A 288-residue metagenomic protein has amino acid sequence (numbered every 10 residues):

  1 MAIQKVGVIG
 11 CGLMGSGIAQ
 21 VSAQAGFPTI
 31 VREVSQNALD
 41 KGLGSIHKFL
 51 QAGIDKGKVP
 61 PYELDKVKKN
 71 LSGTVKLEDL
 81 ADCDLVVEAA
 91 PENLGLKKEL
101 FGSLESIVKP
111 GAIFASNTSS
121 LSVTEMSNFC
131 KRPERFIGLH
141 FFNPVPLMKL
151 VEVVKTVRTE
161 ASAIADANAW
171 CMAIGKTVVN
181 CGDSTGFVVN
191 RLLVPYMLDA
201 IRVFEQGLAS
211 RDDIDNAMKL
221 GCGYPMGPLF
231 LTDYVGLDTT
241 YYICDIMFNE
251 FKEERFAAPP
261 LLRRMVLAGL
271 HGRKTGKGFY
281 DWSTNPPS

Functional and structural regions predicted by a protein language model:
M1-A52: NAD(P)+-binding Rossmann beta1-loop-alpha1 motif at the extreme N-terminus of oxidoreductases
A25-F27, A161-S162, M172-D183, I201 (+2 more regions): NAD(P)-dependent Rossmann-like dehydrogenase/reductase catalytic/cofactor-binding core
V31-L64, V153-I164, V178, T185-L193: Rossmann-like dinucleotide-binding cores of NAD(P)H-dependent redox enzymes
N37-K48, K66, L96, S162-A173 (+2 more regions): A non-catalytic, amphipathic alpha-helix used as a structural packing/dimerization or gating element in enzyme scaffolds
A38, D55-I113, L121: Rossmann-like NAD(P)-binding element
I113-D183, F187-R191: Rossmann-fold dinucleotide-binding core
